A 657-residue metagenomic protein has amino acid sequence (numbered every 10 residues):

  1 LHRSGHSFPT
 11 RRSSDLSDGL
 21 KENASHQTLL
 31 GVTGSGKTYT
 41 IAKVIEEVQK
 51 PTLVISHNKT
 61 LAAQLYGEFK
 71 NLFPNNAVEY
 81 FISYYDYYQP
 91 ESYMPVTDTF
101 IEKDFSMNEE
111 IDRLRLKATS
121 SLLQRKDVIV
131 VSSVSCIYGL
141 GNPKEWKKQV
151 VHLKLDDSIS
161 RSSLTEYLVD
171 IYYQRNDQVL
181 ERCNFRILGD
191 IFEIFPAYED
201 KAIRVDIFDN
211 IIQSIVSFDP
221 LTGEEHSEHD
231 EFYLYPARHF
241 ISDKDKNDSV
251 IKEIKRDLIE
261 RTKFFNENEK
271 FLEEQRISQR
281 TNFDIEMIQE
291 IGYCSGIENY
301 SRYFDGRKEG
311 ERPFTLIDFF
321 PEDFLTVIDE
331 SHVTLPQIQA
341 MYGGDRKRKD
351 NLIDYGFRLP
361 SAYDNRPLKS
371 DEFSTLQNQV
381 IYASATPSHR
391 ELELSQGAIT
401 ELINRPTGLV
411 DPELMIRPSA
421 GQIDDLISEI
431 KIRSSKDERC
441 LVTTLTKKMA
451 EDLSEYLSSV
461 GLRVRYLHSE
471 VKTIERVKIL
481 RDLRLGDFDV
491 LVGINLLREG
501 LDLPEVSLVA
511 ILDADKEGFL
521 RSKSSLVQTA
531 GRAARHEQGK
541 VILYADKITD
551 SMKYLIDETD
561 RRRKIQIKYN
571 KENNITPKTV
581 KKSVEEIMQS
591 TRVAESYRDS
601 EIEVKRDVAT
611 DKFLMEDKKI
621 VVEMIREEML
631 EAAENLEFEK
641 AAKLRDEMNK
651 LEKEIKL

Functional and structural regions predicted by a protein language model:
L1-H2, H6-S13, N574: Short, small-residue-biased leader/transition segments that mark boundaries at the very start of proteins
E22-T28, K50-P51, D127, E438-R439: Pre-Walker A (Motif I) flank of P-loop NTPase domains
E22-V44: Walker A/P-loop
H26, F81-D425, E429-S435, S454 (+3 more regions): N-terminal cationic and glycine-rich segments that engage phosphates or anionic surfaces
T28, P74-S83, G296, R439-L441 (+1 more regions): Conserved RecA-like helicase motor-core motifs
P51-A63, R433-E455: Conserved strand-helix element at the start of the C-terminal RecA-like helicase core
A63-N71, E91-Y93, D452-Y456: Short amphipathic alpha-helical segment within the helicase RecA-like ATPase core that mediates nucleic-acid
F81-S92, K103-L114, T444-M449, R465-R481 (+1 more regions): Conserved helicase motor
